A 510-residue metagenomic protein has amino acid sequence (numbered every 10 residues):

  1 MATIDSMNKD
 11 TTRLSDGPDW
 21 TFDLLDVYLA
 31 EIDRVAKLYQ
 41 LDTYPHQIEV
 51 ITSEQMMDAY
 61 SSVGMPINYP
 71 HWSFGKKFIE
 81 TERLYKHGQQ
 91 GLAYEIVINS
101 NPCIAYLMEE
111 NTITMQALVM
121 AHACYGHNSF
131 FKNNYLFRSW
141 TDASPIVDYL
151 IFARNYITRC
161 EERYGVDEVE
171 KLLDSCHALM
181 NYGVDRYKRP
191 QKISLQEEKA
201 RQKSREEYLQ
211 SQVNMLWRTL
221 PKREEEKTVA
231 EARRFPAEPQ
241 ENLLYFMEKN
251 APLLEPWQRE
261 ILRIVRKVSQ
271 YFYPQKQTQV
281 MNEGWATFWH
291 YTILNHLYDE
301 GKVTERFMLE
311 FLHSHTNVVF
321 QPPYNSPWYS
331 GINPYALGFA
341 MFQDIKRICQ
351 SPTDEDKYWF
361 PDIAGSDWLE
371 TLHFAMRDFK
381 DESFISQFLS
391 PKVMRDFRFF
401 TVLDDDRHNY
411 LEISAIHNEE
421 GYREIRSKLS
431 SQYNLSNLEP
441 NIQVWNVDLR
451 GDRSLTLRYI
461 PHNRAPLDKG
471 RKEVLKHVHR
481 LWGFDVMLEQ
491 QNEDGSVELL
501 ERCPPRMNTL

Functional and structural regions predicted by a protein language model:
D5-N8, D23-C103, W217-L254, L488-D494 (+1 more regions): Auxiliary, metal-adjacent structural segments of Zn-dependent hydrolase domains
G17-T21, L107-E110, D142-D148, V229 (+5 more regions): Fold-level signature of zinc-dependent metallopeptidase catalytic domains
P102-V119, F272-T278: Short pre-active-site segment immediately N-terminal to the catalytic Zn-binding motif
C103, E110, T114, F130 (+2 more regions): Non-catalytic terminal regions of proteins
M120-S129, W285: Active-site His/Glu-centered metal-binding helix of metallohydrolases
F130-I193, E197-K199, E283, T287-G301 (+1 more regions): Post-HExxH zinc-binding segment in Zn-dependent metallohydrolases
R154-T158, K171-L254, E260-L262, S326-Y422: Well-ordered beta-sheet/strand-loop patches within structured domains
E231-S330, P334-Y335, F339: Long, internal scaffold/assembly segments composed of regular secondary structure
